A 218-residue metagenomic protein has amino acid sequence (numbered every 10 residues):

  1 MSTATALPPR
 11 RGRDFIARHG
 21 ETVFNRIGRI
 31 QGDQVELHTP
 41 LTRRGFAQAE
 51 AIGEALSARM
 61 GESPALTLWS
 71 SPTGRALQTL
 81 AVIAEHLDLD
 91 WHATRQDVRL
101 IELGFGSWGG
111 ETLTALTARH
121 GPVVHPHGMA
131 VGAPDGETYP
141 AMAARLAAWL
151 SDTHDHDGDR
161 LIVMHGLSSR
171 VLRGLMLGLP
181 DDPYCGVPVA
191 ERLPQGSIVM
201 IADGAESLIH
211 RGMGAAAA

Functional and structural regions predicted by a protein language model:
S2, A6, R11-G12, A17-L89 (+1 more regions): Active-site-proximal alpha-helix that buttresses catalytic centers in soluble enzyme cores
S2-R13, A58, L89, I101-T114 (+1 more regions): Acidic, low-complexity terminal tails and accessory targeting/binding regions of phosphate-metabolizing enzymes
D14, L66, H156-G166: Generic beta-sheet signal
T22, S168-S169: Short active-site segment of divalent metal-dependent hydrolases/proteases that encodes the spacing between
F24, T39-P40, E85-R145: Phosphate-handling substructures
M60-V98, R119-V123, M200-A218: Conserved histidine-centered catalytic loops in small-molecule metabolism enzymes
S70-G74, R99, L146, V163-L167: Short, well-ordered beta-to-alpha junction loops that form the rim of enzyme active sites and present histidine/acidic
V82, V171-L175: Active-site signature of alpha/beta-hydrolase-fold catalytic machinery across serine- and Asp/Cys-nucleophile hydrolases
